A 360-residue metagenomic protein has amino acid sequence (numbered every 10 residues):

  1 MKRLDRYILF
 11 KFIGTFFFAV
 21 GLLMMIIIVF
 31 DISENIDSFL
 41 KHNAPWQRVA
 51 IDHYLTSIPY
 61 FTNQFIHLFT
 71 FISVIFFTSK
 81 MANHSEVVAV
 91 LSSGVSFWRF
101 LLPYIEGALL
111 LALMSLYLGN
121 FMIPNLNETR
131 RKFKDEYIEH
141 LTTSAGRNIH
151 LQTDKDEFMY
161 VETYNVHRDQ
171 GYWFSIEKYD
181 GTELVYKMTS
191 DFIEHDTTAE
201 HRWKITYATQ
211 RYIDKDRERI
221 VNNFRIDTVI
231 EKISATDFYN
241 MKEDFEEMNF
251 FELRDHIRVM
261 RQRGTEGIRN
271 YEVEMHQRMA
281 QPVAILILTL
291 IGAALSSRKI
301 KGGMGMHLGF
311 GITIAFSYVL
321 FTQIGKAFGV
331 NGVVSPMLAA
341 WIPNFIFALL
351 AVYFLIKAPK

Functional and structural regions predicted by a protein language model:
M1-K155, V166, E183, D214-D216 (+1 more regions): Transmembrane alpha-helices
T153-A208: Structural signature for solvent-exposed beta-strand/loop edge elements and short helix-capping sites, enriched
E183-K187, Y212-N223: A short, polar/proline- and glycine-enriched secondary-structure boundary/capping micro-motif
N222-R225, F245: Short intrinsically disordered coil segments
